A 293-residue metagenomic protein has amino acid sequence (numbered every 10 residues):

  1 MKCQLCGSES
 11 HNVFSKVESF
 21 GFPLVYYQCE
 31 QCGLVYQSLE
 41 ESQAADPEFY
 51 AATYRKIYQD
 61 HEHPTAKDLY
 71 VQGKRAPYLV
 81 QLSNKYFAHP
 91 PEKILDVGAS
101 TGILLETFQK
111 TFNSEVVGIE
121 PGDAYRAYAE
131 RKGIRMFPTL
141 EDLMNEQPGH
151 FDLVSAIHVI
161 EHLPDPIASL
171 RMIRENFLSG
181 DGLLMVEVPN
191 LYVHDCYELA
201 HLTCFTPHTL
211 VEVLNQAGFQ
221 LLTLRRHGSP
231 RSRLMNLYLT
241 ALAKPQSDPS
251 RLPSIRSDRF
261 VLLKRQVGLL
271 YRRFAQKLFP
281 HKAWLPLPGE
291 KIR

Functional and structural regions predicted by a protein language model:
M1-I157, I167-M172, P207, L237-T240 (+1 more regions): Conserved N-terminal segment of class I S-adenosyl-L-methionine
H11-E18, F219-S229: Conserved S-adenosyl-L-methionine
G122-D123, L143, L191-Y192, H227-S229: Conserved beta-strand edge residues that scaffold enzyme active sites
I157-H162, E187: Short catalytic micro-motifs in class I SAM-dependent methyltransferases
P166, D195-Y197, S232-L234, L252: Extended hydrophobic-aromatic, low-complexity segments
I167-L183: A short glycine-rich, Lys/Arg-flanked "PGG" loop and its adjoining helix->strand segment in the class I
L184-N215: Short, glycine-/aromatic-enriched active-site segment of Class I SAM-dependent methyltransferases
